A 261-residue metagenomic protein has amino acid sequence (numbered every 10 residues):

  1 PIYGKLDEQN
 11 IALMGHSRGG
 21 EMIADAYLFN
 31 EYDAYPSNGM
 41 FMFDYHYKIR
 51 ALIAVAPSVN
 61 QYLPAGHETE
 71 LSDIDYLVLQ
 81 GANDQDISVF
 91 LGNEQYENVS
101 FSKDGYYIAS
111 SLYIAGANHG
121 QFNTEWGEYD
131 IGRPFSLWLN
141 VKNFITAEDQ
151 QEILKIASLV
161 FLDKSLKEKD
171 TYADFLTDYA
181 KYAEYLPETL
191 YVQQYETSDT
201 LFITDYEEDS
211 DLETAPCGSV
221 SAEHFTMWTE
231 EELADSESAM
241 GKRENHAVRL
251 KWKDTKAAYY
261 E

Functional and structural regions predicted by a protein language model:
P1-K5, Y35-F43, Y62, S111: Active-site-proximal cap/loop segments of hydrolase catalytic domains
P1-S17: Gly/Ser-rich "nucleophile elbow"/oxyanion-hole loop immediately N-terminal to the catalytic nucleophile in hydrolases
M14, I53-A56, L79, I114-A115: Alpha/beta-hydrolase-fold catalytic nucleophile elbow
G20-A34: Short glycine-enriched nucleophile-adjacent loop and the immediately C-terminal alpha-helix near the catalytic center
A34-S58: A conserved short beta-strand
P36-M40, N60-E68, G92-V99: Alpha-helical scaffolding within the catalytic cores of extracellular/periplasmic polymer-degrading hydrolases
E70-Q150: Active-site-adjacent alpha-helix of alpha/beta-hydrolase-fold enzymes
G116-H119, E125-T255: Alpha/beta-hydrolase-fold serine-hydrolase catalytic core, especially in secreted/extracellular enzymes
